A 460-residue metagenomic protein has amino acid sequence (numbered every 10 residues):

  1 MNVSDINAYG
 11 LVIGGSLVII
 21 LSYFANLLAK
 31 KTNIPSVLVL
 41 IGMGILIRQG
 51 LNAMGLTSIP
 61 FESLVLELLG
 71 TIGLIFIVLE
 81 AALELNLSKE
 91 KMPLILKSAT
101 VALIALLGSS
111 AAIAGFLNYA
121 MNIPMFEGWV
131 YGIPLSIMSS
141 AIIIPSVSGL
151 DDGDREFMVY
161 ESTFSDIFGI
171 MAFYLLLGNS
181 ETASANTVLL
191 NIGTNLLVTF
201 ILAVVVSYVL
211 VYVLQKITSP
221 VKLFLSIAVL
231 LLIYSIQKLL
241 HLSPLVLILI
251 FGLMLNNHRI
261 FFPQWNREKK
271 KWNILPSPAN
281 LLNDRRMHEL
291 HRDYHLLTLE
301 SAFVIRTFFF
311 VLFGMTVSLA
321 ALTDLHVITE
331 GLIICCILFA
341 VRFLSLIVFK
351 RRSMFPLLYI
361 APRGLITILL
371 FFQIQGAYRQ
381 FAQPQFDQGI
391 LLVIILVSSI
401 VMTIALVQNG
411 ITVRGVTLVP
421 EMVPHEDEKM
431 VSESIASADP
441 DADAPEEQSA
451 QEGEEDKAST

Functional and structural regions predicted by a protein language model:
M1-T460: Transmembrane helical cores of multi-pass secondary ion antiporters/exchangers
